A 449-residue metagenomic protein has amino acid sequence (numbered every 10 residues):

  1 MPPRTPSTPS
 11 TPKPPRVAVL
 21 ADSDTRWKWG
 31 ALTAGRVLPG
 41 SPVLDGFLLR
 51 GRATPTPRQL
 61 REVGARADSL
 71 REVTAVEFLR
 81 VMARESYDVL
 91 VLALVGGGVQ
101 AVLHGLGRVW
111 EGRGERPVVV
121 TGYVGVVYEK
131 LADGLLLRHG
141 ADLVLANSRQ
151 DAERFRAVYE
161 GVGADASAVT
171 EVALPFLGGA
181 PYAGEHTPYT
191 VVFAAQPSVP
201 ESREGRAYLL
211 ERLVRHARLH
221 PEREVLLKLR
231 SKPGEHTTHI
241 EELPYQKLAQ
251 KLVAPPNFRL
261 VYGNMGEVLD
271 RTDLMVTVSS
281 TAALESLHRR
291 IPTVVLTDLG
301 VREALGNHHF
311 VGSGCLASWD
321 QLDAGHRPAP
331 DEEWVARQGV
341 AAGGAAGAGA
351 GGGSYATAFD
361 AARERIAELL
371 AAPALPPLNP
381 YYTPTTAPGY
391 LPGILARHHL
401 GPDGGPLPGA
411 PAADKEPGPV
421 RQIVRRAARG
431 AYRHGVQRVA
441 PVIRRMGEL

Functional and structural regions predicted by a protein language model:
P15-D45, R50-D165: Active-site and donor-binding regions of nucleotide-sugar-utilizing enzymes
W29, L177-Y245: Conserved catalytic-core segment of nucleotide-activated headgroup transferases in glycan assembly
E72-A75, R259-E267: Conserved active-site histidine-acidic residue motif and adjacent donor-binding/catalytic loop of glycosyltransferases
G140-R206: A nucleotide-sugar donor-handling region in carbohydrate enzymes
E241-G263: Nucleotide-activated donor-binding/catalytic signature segment of Leloir-type glycosyltransferases, i.e., the conserved
Y262-L305: A donor-sugar binding/catalytic signature common to diverse glycosyltransferases and related nucleotide-sugar
P292-G344: Nucleotide-sugar donor-binding patch of glycosyltransferase catalytic domains
D323-L449: C-terminal amphipathic helix plus adjacent low-complexity, charged tail appended to glycosyltransferase catalytic
